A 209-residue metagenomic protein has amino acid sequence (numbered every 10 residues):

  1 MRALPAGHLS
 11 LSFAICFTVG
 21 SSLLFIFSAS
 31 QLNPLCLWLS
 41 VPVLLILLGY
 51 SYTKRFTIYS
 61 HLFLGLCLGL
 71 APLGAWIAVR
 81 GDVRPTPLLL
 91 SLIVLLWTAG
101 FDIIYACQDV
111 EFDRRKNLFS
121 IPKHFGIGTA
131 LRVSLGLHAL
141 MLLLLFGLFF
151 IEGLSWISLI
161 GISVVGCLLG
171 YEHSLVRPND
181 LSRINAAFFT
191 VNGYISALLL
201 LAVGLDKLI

Functional and structural regions predicted by a protein language model:
M1-I26, L95-L145, S174-F189: Solvent-exposed interhelical
R2-L90, W156, G170-R177, Y194: Intramembrane alpha-helical segments
W38-L47, H61-K116, H124-F149, G153-L154 (+1 more regions): Functional transmembrane core segments of multi-pass inner-membrane proteins
L140-L143, G147-I209: Extended hydrophobic alpha-helices typical of membrane-associated regions
